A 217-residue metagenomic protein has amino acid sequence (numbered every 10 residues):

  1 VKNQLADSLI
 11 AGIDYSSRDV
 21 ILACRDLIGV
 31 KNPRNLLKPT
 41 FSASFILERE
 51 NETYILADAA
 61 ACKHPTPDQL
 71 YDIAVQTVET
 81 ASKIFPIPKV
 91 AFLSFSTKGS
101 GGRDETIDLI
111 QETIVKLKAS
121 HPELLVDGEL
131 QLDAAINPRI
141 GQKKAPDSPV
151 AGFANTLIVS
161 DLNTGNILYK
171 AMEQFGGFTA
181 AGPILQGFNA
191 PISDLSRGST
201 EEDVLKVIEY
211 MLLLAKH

Functional and structural regions predicted by a protein language model:
V1-H217: Anion-binding alpha/beta catalytic cores of soluble intermediary-metabolism enzymes, centered on
